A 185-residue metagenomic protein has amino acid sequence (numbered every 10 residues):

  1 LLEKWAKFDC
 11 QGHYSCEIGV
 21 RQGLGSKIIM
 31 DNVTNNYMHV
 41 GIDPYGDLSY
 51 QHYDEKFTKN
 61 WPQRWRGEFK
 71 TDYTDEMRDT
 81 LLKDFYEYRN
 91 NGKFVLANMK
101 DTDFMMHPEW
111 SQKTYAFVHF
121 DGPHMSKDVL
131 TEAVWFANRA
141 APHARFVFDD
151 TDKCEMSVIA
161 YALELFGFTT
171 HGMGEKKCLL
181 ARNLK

Functional and structural regions predicted by a protein language model:
L2-K185: S-adenosylmethionine/decaboxylated-SAM
